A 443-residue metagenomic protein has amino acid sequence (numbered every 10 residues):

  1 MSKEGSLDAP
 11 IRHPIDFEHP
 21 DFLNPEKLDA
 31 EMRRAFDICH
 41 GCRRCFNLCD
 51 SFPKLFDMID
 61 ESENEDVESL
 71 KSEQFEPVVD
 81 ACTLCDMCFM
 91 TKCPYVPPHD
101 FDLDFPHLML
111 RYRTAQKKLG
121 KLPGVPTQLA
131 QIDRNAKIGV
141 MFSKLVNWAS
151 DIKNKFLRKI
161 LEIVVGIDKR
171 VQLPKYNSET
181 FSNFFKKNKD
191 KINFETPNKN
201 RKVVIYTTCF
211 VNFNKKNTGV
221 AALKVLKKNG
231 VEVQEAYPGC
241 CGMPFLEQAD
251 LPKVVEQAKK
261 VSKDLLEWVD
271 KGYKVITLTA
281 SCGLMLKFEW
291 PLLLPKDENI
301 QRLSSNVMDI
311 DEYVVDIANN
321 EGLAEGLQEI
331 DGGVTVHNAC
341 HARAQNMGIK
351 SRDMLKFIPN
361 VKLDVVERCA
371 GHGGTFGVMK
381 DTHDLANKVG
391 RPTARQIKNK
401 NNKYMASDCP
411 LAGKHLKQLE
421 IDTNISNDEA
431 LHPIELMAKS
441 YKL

Functional and structural regions predicted by a protein language model:
E4-D21, N47-T83, Y95-V125, I425-L436: Non-heme iron-sulfur electron-transfer modules
D16-H40, V67-L70: Asp/Glu-centered strand-loop micro-motifs enriched in Gly/Pro and often flanked by an aromatic residue
K27, L70-E73, D100, E298 (+1 more regions): A structural signal for alpha-helical segments
K27-E31, Q74, E256-Q257, V389: Short, glycine/acidic-rich beta->alpha junctions
R33-F52, Q74-D100, Y112, A136-G139 (+3 more regions): Cysteine-centered iron-sulfur cluster-binding motifs in ferredoxin-type domains/subunits of redox enzymes
L48, M58, T91-K92, E235 (+2 more regions): A generic structural-conservation signal
L103-L443: Iron-sulfur cluster-binding electron-transfer modules in prokaryotic oxidoreductases
